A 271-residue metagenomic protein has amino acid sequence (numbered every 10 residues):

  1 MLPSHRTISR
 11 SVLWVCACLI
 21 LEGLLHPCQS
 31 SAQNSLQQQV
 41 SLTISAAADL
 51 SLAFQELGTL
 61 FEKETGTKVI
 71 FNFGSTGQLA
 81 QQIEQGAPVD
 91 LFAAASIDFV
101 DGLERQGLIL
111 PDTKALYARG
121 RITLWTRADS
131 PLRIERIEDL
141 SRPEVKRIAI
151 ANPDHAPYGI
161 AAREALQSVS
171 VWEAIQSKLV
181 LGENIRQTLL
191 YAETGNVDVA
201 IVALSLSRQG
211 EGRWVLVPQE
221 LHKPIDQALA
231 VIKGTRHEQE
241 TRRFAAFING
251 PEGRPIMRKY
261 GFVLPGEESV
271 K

Functional and structural regions predicted by a protein language model:
L2-V15: Bacterial N-terminal signal peptides that target proteins for export
H5-T7, G23-P27, S31: Compositionally biased, low-complexity segments
R6, L19, E64-G66: Intrinsically disordered/low-complexity terminal segments and short unstructured peptides
W14-H26: Bacterial N-terminal signal peptides
C28-G66, I70-F73, G77-A87, A94-I97 (+3 more regions): Exported/periplasmic ABC-transporter solute-binding proteins
